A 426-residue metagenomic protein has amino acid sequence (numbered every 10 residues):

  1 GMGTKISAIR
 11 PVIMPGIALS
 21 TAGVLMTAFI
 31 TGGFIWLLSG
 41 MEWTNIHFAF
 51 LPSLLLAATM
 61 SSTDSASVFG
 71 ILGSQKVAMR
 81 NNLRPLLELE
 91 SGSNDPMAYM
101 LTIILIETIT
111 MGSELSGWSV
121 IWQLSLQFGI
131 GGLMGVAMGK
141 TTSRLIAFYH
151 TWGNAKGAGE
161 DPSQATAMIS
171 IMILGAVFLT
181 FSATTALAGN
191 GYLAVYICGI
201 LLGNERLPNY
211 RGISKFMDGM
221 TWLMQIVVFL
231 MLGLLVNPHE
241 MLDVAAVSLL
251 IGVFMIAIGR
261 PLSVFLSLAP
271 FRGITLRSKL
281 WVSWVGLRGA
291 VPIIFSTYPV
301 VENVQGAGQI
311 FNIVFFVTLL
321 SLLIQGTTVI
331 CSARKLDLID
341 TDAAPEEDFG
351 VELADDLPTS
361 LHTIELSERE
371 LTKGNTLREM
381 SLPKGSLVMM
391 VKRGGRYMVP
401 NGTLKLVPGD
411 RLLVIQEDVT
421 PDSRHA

Functional and structural regions predicted by a protein language model:
G1, M26, I30, F34-L38 (+11 more regions): Alpha-helical membrane-inserting segments
G3-P15, I146-M172, V177-I251, F271-L280 (+1 more regions): Membrane-interface junctions of multi-pass transporters
I9-P11, P15-Q75, T142-L145, P238-F316 (+1 more regions): Transmembrane alpha-helices that form the ion-translocation and gating core of multi-pass ion transport proteins
A18, A22, M26, I30-T31 (+23 more regions): Hydrophobic faces of alpha-helical transmembrane segments in multi-pass integral membrane proteins
A66-Q75, M79-E88, A98-I109, Y196-G199 (+2 more regions): Re-entrant/interfacial helical elements at transmembrane boundaries that shape and gate the permeation pathway
M79-E90, N94-L101, W118-S119, R211-K215 (+3 more regions): Membrane-interface alpha-helices at helix entry/exit sites of multi-pass transporters
T341-I364: Long, charged amphipathic helices and adjacent flexible linkers at domain junctions
E368-R424: Cytosolic Rossmann-like ligand/nucleotide-binding regulatory domains
